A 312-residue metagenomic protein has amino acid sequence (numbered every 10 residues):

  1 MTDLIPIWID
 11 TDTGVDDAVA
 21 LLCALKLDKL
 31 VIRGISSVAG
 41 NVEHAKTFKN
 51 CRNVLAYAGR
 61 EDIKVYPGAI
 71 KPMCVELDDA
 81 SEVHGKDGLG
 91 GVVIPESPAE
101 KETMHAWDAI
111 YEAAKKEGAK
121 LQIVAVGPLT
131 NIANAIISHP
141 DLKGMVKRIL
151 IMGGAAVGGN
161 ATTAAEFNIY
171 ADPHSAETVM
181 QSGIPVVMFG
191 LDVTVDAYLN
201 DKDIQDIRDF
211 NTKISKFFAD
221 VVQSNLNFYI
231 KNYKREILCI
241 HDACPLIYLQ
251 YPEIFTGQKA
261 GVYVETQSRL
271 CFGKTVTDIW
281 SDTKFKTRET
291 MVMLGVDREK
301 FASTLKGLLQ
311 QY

Functional and structural regions predicted by a protein language model:
T2-L4, C23-A24, V31, Y170-D172 (+1 more regions): Conformational coupling and interaction surfaces
T2-T11, V15-R52, D87, V93-D196 (+1 more regions): Active-site histidine-anchored catalytic micro-motif
L4, R60-D62, G118, K259: Short secondary-structure junction motifs
V19-L21, A45-T47, E76-D78, T275-T277 (+1 more regions): Short, glycine/acidic-enriched capping/hinge loops at junctions between secondary-structure elements
L27, V38, V54-E61, A113 (+9 more regions): Change "in soluble alpha/beta enzymes" to "in soluble alpha/beta proteins
S37-G40, G68-I70, Q267: Acidic/polar N-terminal loop/beta-strand segments that form early-domain functional surfaces
F48-K116, E289-V296, K306, Q310: Metal-dependent C-N hydrolase catalytic cores
V65, V179, L246: A residue-level signal for conserved active-site and pocket-lining positions in enzyme catalytic cores
